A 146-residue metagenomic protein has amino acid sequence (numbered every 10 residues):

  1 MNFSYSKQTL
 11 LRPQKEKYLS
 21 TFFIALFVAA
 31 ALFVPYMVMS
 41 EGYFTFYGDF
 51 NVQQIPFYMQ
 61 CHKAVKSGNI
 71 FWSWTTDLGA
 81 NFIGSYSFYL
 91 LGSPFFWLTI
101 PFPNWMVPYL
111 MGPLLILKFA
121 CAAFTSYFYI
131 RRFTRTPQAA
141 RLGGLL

Functional and structural regions predicted by a protein language model:
M1-V38: Start-transfer (signal-anchor) and selected internal transmembrane alpha helices of multi-pass inner/ER membrane
L11, T125-F133: Membrane-water interface regions at transmembrane-helix termini and the short interhelical loops of multi-pass membrane
R12, E16, P103-V107, M111 (+1 more regions): Juxtamembrane/transmembrane-helix boundary motifs in multi-pass membrane proteins
K15, L19-T21, Y58, A120 (+1 more regions): Generic hydrophobic-segment detector
F22-F23, P113, R141-L145: Hydrophobic alpha-helical transmembrane segments
A30-S126: Membrane-interface coil-to-helix junctions
I130-L146: Transmembrane-helix signature of polytopic, membrane-embedded enzymes that assemble or transfer cell-envelope glycans
